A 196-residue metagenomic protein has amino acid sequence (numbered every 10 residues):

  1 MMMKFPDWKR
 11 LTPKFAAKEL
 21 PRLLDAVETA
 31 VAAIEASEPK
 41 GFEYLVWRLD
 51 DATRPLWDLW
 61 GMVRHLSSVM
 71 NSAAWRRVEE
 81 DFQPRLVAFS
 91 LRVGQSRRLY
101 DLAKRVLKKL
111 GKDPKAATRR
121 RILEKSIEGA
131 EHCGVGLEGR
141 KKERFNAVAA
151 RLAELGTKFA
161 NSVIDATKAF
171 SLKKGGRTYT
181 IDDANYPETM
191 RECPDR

Functional and structural regions predicted by a protein language model:
M1-R196: Zn2+-dependent metallopeptidase catalytic domains
